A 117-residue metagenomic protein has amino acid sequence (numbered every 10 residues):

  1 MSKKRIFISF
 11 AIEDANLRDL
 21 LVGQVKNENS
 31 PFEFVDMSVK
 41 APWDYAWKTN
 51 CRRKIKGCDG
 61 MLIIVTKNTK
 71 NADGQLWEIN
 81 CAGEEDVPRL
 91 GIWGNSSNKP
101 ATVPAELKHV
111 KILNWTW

Functional and structural regions predicted by a protein language model:
M1-G57, V87, G94: Conserved N-terminal substructure of TIR/SEFIR domains
L17, A72, N98-T102: Switch/connector loops and helix/strand junctions flanking conserved nucleotide-binding motifs in nucleotide-processing
L21-Q24, L76-I79, P104-L107: Short, glycine/charged-enriched secondary-structure capping and boundary segments
C58-I63: Inter-motif core of Ras-like GTPase G domains
N68, I92-K99: Short beta-alpha junction loops
N68-E85: Conserved TIR/SEFIR loop-to-helix hotspot centered on a Trp-containing motif with a nearby acidic residue
S96-I112: Glycine-rich, charge-decorated loop segments at or immediately adjacent to ligand/cofactor-binding or catalytic sites
